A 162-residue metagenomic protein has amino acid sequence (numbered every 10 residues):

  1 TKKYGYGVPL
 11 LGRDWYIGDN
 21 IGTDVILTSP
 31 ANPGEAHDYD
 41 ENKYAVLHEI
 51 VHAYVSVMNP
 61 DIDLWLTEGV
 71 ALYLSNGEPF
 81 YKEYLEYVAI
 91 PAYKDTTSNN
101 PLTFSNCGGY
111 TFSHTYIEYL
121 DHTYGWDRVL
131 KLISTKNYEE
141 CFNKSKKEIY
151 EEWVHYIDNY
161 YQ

Functional and structural regions predicted by a protein language model:
T1-I21: Auxiliary, metal-adjacent structural segments of Zn-dependent hydrolase domains
T1-V8, K43, L47, W153: Zn2+-dependent metallopeptidase catalytic core
Y16-N20, D38-E41, A45, V57-Q162: Acidic/His/Gly-enriched intrinsically disordered linker/tail segments that often contain short helix/coil "MoRF-like"
D24-L27: Short carbohydrate-recognition loop motifs
P33-E35: Active-site-proximal loop and beta-strand segments within enzyme catalytic domains
V51, V55: Short active-site segment of divalent metal-dependent hydrolases/proteases that encodes the spacing between
